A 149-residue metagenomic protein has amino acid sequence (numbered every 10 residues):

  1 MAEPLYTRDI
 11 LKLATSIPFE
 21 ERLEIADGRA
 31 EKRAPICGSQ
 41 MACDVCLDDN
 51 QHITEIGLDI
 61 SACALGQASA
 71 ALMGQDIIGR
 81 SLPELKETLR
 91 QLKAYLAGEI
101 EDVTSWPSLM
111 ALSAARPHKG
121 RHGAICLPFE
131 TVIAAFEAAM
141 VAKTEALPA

Functional and structural regions predicted by a protein language model:
M1-E21, A30, R80-A149: C-terminal binding/interaction regions
R8, A26, C43-D44, G57-D59 (+3 more regions): Generic ordered-secondary-structure signal
S16-I60: Structured beta-strand/loop patches that form or line metal/cofactor-binding pockets in enzymes
C37, L65, P117-R121: Secondary-structure capping and boundary motifs in well-ordered enzyme cores
M41-A42, Q51-H52, G74, E84-E87 (+1 more regions): Short, surface-exposed, polar/charged, turn-prone segments marking secondary-structure boundaries
S61-Q67: Short, thiol/selenol-centered motifs that function as redox-active sites or metal-ligating centers
S69-S81: Alpha-helical support elements that line or immediately flank enzyme active sites and cofactor-binding pockets
